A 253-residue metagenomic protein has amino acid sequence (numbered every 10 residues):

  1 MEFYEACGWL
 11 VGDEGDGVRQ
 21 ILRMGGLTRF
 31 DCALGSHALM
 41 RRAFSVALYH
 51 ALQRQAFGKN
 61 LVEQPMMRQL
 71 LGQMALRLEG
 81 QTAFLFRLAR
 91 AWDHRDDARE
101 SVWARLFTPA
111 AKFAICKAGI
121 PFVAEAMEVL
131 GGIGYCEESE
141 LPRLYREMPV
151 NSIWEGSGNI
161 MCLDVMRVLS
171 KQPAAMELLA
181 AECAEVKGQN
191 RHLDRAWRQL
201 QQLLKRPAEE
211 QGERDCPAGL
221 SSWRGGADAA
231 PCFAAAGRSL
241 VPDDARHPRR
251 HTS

Functional and structural regions predicted by a protein language model:
M1-Q199: Internal glycine-rich alpha/beta core junctions
E185-S253: C-terminal amphipathic alpha-helical interaction region
